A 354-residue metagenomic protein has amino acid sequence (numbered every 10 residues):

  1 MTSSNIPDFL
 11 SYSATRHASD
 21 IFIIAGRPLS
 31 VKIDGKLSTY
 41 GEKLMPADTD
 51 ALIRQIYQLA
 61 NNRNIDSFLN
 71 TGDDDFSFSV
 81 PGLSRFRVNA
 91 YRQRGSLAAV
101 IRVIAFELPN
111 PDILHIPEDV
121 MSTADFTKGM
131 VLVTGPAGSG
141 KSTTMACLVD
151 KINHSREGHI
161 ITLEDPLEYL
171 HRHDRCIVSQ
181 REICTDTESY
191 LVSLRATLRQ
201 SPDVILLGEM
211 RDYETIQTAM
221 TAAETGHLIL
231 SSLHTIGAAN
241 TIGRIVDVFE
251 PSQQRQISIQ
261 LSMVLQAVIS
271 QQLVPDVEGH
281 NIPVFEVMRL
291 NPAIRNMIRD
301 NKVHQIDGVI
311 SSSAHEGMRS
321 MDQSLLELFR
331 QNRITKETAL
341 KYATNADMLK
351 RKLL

Functional and structural regions predicted by a protein language model:
M1-L354: Short, flexible helix-loop junctions that flank or precede catalytic/ligand sites
